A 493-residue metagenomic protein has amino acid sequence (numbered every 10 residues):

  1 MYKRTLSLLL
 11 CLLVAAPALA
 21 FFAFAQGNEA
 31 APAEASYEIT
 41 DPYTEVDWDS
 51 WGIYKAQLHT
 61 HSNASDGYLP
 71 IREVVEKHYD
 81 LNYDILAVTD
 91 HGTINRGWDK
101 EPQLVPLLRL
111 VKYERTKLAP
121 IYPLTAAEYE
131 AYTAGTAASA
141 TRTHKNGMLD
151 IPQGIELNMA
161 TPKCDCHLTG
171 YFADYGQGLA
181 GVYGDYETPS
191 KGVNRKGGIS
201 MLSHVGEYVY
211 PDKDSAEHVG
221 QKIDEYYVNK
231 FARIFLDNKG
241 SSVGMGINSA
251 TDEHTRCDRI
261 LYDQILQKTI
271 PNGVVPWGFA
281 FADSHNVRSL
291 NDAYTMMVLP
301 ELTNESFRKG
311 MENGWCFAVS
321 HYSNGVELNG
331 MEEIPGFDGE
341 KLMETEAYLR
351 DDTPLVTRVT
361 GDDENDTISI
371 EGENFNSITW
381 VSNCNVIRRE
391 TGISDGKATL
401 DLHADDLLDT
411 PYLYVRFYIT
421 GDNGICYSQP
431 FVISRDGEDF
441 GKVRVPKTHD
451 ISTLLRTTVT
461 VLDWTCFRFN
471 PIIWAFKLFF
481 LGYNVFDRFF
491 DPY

Functional and structural regions predicted by a protein language model:
M1-L10: Positively charged n-region of N-terminal signal peptides that target proteins for export
A16-A35: Sec-dependent signal peptide cleavage junction
A31-S50, V74-V75, N272-G278, A282-Y493: C-terminal functional module detector
A33-H218, G240, N248-L261, F281-S284 (+1 more regions): A metal-dependent hydrolase metal-coordination microenvironment
K163-C166, K239-S242, G273, L290-D292: Short, solvent-exposed loop/turn segments at the edges of secondary structure
V219-D252, L299-S306: Structural recognition of alpha->loop->beta junctions
A232-F235, G246-E253, C257-T269, G273-G278: Extracytoplasmic, non-cytosolic globular domains
